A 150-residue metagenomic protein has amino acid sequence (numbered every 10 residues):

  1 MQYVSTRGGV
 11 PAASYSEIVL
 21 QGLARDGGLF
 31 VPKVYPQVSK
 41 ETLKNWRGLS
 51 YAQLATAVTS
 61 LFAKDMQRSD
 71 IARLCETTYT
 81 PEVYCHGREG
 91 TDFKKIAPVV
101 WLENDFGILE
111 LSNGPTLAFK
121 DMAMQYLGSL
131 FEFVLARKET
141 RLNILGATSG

Functional and structural regions predicted by a protein language model:
M1-S149: PLP-dependent amino-acid enzyme catalytic core
